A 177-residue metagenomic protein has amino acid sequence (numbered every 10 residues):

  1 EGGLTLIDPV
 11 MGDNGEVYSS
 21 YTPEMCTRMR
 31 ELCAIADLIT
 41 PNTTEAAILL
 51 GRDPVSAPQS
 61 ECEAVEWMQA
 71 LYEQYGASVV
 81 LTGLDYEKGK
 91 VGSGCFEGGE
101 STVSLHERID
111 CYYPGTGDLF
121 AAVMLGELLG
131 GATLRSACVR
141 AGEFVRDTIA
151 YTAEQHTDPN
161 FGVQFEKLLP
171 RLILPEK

Functional and structural regions predicted by a protein language model:
E1-T5, Q74-A77: A short helix->loop->beta-strand "cap" motif at the edges of active sites that frequently abuts
G3-D13: Membrane helix-loop-helix hairpins that form the core translocation module of multi-pass transporters
M11-D13, E45, G83-E87, E107-D110 (+1 more regions): Glycine-rich beta-alpha junction loops
S19-T102: Conserved phosphate/ATP/ADP-binding segment of small-molecule kinases
I48, C111-L134: Short, small-residue alpha-helix embedded
P54-A64, L128-V139: Short, charged, surface-exposed loops that flank catalytic or proteolytic processing sites
S101-P114: Short pre-catalytic strand/loop immediately N-terminal to key active-site residues, enriched for Gly-Thr
R135-K177: Charged C-terminal helix
